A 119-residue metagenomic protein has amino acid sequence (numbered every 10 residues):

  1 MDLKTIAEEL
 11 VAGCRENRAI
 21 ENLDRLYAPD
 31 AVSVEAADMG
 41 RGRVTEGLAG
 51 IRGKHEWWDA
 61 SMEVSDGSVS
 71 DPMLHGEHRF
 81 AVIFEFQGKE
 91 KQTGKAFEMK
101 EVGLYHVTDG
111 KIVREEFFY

Functional and structural regions predicted by a protein language model:
M1-D30: Short acidic-aromatic low-complexity motifs
I20-H78: A solvent-exposed, acidic/Ser-Thr-rich amphipathic alpha-helical stretch
Y27, F86-G88, G103, Y119: Short beta-strand segments enriched in hydrophobic/aromatic residues within well-folded beta-rich domains
S61-E63, Q87-E98: Short, cysteine-centered beta-strand-loop-beta hairpins and adjacent loop/turn segments enriched in charged/polar
D66-S68, F97-G103: Short, surface-exposed coil-to-beta transition loops
G76-F86: A short hydrophobic beta-strand element
K100-Y119: Short beta-strand edge/turn micro-motifs at domain boundaries
